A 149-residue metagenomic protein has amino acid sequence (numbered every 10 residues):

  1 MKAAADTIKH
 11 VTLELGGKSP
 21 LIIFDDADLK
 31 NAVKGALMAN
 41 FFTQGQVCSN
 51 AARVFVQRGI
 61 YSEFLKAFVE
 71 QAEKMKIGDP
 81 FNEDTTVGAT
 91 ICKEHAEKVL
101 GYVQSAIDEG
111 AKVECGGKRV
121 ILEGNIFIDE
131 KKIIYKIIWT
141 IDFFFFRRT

Functional and structural regions predicted by a protein language model:
M1-W139: ALDH superfamily catalytic-core signature
